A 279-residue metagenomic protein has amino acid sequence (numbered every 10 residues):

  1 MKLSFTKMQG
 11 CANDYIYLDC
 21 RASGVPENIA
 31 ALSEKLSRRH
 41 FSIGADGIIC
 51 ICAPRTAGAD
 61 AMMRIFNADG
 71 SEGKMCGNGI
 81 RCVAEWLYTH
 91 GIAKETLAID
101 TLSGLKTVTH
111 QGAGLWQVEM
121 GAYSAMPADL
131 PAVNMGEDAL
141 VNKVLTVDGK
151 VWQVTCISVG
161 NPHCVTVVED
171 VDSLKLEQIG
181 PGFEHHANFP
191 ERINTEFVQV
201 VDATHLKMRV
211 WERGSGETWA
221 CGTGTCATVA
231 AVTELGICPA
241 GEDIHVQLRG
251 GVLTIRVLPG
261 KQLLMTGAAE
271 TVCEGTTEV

Functional and structural regions predicted by a protein language model:
M1-A113, V165-V279: A glycine-rich beta-to-alpha transition motif near the start of alpha/beta enzyme domains, typified by
W116-V118: Intrinsically disordered, low-complexity regions enriched in acidic/Ser/Thr/Pro/Gln residues
S124-Q153: Active-site glycine-rich loop that binds ribose-phosphate moieties when present
